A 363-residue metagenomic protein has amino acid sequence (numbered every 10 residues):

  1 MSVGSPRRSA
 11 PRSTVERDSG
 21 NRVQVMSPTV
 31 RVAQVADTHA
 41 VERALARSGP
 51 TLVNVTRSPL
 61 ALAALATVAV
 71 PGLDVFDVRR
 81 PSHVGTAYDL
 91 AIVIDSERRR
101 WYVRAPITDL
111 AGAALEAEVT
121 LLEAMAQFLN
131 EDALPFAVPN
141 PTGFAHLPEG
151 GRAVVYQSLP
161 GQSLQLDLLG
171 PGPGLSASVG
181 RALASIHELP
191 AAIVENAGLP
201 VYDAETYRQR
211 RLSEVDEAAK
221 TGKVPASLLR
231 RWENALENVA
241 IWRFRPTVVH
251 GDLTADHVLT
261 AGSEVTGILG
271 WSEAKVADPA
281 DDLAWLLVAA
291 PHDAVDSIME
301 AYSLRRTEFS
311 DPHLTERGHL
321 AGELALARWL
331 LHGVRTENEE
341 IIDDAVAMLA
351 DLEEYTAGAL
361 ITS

Functional and structural regions predicted by a protein language model:
S2-S19: Low-acidity, Ser/Thr- and Arg-rich intrinsically disordered low-complexity segments
R12, R22-V23, P50, I107 (+1 more regions): ATP/Mg2+ or Mg2+-diphosphate-binding catalytic cores that bind nucleotide phosphates or diphosphates via glycine-rich
V25-D77: Juxta-kinase regulatory segment immediately upstream of eukaryotic protein kinase catalytic domains
R57-D74, A191-H250: An alpha-helical support segment within catalytic cores of ATP-dependent transferases
R79-G198: ATP-binding pocket architecture of kinase catalytic cores
G85-D95, Y102-V103, N234-D281: Active-site acidic catalytic loop and adjacent metal/ATP-binding pocket of ATP-dependent phosphoryl transfer enzymes
L147, A153-L169, E188, L212-A218 (+3 more regions): A glycine-centered beta->alpha junction motif in the catalytic cores of kinase/phosphotransferase enzymes
A280-S310, L320-N338: Active-site activation/catalytic loop segments of kinase-like enzymes and analogous catalytic loops in related
